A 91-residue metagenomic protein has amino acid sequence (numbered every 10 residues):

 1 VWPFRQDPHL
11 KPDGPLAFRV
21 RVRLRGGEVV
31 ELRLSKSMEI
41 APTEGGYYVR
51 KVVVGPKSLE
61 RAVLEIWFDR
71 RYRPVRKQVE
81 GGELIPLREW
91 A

Functional and structural regions predicted by a protein language model:
V1-K11: Short Cys/His-rich Zn2+-coordinating modules
L10, P42, K77-Q78: Compositionally biased, low-complexity repeat tracts
K11-D13, K57: Surface-exposed coil/turn segments at beta-strand junctions on protein surfaces, enriched
G14-V20: Short metal-coordination and nucleic-acid-contact micro-motifs, chiefly zinc-binding Cys/His arrays
R21-G27: Short Cys/His-rich metal-coordination motifs, predominantly Zn2+-binding knuckles/fingers
V22, L34, I66-F68: Hydrophobic side chains in beta-strands
G27-V63: Short recognition patches in nucleic-acid-associated and regulatory proteins
R50-A91: Acidic, low-complexity intrinsically disordered segments
